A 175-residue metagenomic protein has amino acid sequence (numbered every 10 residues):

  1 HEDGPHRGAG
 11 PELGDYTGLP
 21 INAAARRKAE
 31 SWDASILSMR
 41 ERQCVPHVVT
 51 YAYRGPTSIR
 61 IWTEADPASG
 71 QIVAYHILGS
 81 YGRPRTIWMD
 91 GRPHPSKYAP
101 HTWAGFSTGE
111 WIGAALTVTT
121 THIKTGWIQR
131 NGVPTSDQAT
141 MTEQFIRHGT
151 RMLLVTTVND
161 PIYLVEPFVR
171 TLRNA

Functional and structural regions predicted by a protein language model:
H1-A175: PEST-like low-complexity, intrinsically disordered acidic/proline/serine-rich tracts that flank trafficking/processing
